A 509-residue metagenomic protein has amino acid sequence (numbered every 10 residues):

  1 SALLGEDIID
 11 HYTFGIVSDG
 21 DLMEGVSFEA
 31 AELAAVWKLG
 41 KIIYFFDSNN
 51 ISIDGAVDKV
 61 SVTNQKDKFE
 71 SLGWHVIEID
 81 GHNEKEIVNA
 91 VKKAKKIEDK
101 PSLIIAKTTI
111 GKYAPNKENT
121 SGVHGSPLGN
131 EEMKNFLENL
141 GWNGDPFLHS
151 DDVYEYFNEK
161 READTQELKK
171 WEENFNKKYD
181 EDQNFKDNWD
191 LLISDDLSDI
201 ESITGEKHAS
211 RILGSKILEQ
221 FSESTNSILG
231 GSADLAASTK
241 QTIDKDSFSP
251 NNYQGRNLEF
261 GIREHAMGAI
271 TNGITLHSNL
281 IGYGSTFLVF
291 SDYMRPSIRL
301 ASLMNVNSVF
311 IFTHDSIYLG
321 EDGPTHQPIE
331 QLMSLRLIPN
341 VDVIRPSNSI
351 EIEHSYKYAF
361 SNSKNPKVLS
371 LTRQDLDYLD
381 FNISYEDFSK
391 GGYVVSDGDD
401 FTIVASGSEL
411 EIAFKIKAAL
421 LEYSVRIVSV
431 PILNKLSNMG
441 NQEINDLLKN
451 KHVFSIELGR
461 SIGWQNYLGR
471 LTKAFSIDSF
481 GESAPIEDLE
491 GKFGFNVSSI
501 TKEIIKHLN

Functional and structural regions predicted by a protein language model:
S1-Y12, E159-N365, D375: Thiamine diphosphate
E6-D10, S27-L148, L319-P324, S361-N509: Thiamine diphosphate
H11-E24, T286: DG-centered beta-turn motif at the end of beta-strands
I16, Y44, G231, F310-I311 (+1 more regions): Residue-level marker for buried hydrophobic side chains located in beta-strands that build the well-ordered beta-sheet
G20, S48, D234-A236, T286-L288 (+4 more regions): Residue-level signal for short, function-critical loop segments
G20-G25, N83-V88, K207-I212, P346-E353 (+1 more regions): Active-site glycine- and acidic-residue-rich loops that bind and position anionic ligands or nucleotide-like cofactors
M23-E29, H265-A269, D292-R295, L410-F414: Short glycine/serine/threonine-rich phosphate/pyrophosphate-binding segments that cradle anionic phosphate groups
L137, G141-W142, L148-E167: Non-catalytic, alpha-helical, charged scaffold/linker segments that couple or flank catalytic or architectural cores
